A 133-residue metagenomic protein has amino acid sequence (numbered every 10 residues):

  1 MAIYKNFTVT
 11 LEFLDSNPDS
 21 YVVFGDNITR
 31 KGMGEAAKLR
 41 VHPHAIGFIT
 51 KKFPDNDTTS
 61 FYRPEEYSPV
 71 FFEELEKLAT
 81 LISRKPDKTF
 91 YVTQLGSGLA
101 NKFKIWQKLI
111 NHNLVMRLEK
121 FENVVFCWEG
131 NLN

Functional and structural regions predicted by a protein language model:
M1-N133: Macrodomain-like recognition of ADP-ribose-binding/processing modules
